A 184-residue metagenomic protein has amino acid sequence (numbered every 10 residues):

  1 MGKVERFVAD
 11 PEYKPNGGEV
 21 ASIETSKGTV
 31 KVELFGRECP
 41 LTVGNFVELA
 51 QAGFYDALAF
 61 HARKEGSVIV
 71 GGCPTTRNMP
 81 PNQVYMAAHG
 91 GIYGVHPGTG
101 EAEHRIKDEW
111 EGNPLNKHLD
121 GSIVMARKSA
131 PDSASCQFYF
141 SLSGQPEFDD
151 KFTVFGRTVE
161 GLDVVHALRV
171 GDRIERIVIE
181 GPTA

Functional and structural regions predicted by a protein language model:
M1-A184: Cyclophilin-like peptidyl-prolyl cis-trans isomerases
